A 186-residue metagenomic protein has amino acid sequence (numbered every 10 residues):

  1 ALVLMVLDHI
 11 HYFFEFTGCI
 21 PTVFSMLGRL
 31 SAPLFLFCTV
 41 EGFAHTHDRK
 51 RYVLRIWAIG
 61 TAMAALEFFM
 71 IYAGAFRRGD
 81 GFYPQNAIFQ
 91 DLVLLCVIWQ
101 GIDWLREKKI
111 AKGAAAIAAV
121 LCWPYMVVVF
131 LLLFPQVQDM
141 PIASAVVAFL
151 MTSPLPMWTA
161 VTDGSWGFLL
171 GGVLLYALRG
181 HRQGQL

Functional and structural regions predicted by a protein language model:
A1-L186: Alpha-helical transmembrane segments and their immediate juxtamembrane cytosolic regions
